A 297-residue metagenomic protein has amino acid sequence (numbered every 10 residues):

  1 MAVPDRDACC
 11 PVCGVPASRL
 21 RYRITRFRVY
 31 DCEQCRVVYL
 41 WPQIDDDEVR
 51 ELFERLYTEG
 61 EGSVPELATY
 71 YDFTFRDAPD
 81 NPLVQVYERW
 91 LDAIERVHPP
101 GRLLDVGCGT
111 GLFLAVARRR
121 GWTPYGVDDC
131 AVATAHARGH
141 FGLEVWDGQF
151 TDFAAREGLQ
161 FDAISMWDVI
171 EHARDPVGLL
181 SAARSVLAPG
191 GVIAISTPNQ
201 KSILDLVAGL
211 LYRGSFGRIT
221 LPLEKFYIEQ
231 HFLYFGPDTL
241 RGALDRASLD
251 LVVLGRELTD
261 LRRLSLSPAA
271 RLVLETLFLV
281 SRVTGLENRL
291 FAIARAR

Functional and structural regions predicted by a protein language model:
M1-W167, P176-A182, D238, G255-S265 (+4 more regions): Conserved N-terminal segment of class I S-adenosyl-L-methionine
D45, G139, A188, K201-S202: Intrinsic-disorder/low-complexity, polar/charged segments
R120, H140, P189-G190, A247: Structured helix-beta-strand junction loops
M166, R174-V186, V192-R295: S-adenosyl-L-methionine-dependent methyltransferase catalytic module, highlighting the catalytic core
E171: Catalytic acidic motif of RecA-like/P-loop NTPases
